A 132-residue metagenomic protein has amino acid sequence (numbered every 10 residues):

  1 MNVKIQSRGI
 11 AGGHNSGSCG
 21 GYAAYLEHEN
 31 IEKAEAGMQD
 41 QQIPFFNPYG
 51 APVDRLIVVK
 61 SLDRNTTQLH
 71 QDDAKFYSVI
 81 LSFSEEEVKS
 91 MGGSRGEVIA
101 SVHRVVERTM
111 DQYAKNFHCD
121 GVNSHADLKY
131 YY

Functional and structural regions predicted by a protein language model:
M1-Y132: N-terminal nicking endonuclease/strand-transfer module with a His-rich metal-binding environment and a catalytic Tyr
